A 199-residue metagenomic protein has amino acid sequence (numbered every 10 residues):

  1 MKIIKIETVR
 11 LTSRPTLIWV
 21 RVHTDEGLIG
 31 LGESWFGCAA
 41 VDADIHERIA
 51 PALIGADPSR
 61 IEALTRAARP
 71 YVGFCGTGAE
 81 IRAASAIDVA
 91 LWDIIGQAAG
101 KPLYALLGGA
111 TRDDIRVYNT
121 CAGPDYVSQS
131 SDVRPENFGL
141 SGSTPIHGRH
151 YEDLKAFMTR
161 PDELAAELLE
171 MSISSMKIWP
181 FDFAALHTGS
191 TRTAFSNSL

Functional and structural regions predicted by a protein language model:
M1, S85, D113, M171: Structured loop/turn residues at beta-strand edges in well-structured enzyme cores
M1-R21: Short, Gly/Pro- and small/polar-rich lid/capping loops
I4-K5, G78, S85, R116: Cofactor-binding beta-sheet edge motifs in enzyme active sites
V9, W35, W179: Conserved residues at the C-terminal ends of beta-strands
V9-L11, G55, E170: Short Gly/Pro-enriched turn/cap motifs at secondary-structure boundaries
H23-A99, A105: Metal- or metallocofactor-binding catalytic centers and their adjacent structured scaffolds across diverse enzyme
G108-D114: Flexible hinge/switch segments at interdomain interfaces of large molecular machines
D114, N119-L199: Metal-dependent enolase-superfamily TIM-barrel catalytic cores that perform enediolate-based chemistry
